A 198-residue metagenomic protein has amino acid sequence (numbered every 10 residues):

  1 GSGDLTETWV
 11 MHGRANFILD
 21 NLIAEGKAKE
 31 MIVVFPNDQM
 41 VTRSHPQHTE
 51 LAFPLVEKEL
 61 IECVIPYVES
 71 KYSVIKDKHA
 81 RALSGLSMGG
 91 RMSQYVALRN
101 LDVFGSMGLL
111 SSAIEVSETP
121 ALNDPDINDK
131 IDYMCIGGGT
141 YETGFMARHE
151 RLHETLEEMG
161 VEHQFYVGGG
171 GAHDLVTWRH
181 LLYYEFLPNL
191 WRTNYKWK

Functional and structural regions predicted by a protein language model:
G1-K198: Non-catalytic cap/lid and distal C-terminal segments of serine-dependent acyl enzymes
